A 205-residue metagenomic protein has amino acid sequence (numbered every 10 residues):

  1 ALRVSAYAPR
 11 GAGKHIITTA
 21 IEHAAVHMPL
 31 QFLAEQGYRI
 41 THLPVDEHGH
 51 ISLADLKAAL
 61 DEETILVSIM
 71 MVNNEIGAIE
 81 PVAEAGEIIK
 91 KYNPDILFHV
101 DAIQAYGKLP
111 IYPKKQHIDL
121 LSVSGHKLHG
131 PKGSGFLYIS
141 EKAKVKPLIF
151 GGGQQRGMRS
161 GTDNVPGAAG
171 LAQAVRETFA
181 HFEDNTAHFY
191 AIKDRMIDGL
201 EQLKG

Functional and structural regions predicted by a protein language model:
A1-G205: Pyridoxal 5′-phosphate
